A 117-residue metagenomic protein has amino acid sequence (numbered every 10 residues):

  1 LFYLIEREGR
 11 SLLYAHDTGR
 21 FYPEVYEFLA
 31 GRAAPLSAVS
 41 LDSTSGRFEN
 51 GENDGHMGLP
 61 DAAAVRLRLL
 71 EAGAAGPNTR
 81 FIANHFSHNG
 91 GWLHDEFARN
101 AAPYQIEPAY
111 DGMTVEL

Functional and structural regions predicted by a protein language model:
L1-E27, M113-L117: Core dinuclear metal-dependent hydrolase active-site scaffold
G19-M113: Cap/insert and terminal regions of metallo-dependent hydrolase folds
